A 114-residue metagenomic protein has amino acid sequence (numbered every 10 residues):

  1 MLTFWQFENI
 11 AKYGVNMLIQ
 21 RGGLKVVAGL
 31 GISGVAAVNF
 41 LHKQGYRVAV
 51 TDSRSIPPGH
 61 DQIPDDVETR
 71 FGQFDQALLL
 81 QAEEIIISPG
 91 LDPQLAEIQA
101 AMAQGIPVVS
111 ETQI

Functional and structural regions predicted by a protein language model:
L2-S110: N-terminal leader/targeting and accessory segments in enzymes
T112-I114: Pre-Walker A adenine-sensing motif
